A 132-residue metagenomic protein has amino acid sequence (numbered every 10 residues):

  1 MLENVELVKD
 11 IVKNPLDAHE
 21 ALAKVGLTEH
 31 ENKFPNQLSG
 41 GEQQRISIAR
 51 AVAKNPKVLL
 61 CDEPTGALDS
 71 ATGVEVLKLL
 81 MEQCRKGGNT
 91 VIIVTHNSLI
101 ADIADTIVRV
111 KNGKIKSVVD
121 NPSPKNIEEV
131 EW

Functional and structural regions predicted by a protein language model:
K13-H30: Conserved ABC ATPase "signature" region
F34-Q44: Conserved ABC ATPase signature
I48, V76: Hydrophobic anchor residue at the start of the ABC signature
N55: Conserved catalytic motifs of ABC-family nucleotide-binding domains
L59-D62: Catalytic Walker B motif of ABC-type/P-loop ATPase nucleotide-binding domains
S70-T72: Helix N-cap at the start of a conserved alpha-helix in ABC-type nucleotide-binding domains
E82-I93: Conserved catalytic loops of ABC-family nucleotide-binding domains
